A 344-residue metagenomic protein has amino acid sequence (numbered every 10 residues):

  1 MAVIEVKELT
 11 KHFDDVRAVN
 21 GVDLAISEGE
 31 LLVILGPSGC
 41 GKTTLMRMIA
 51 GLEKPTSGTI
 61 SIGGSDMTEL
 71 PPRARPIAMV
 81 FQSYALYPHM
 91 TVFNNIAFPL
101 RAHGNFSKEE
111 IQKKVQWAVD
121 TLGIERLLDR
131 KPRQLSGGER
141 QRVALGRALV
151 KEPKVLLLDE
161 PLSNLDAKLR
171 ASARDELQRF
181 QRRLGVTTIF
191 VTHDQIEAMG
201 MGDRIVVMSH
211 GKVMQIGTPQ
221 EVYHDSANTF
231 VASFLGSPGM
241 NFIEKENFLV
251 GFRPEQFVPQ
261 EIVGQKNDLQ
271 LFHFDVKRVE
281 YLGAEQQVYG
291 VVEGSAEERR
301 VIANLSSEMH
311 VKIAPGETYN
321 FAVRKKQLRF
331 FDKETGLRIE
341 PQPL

Functional and structural regions predicted by a protein language model:
L31, P72-A227: ABC ATPase nucleotide-binding domains
L35-P37: The feature captures the beta-strand-to-loop junction immediately N-terminal to the Walker
A50: Helix-to-loop junction immediately C-terminal to a conserved catalytic motif
T56-T59, H210, L328: Conserved coupling/switch loops of ABC nucleotide-binding domains, chiefly the family-specific signature
G58-D66: Conserved ABC transporter NBD signature motif
L249-L344: Non-catalytic connector elements of ABC transporters
